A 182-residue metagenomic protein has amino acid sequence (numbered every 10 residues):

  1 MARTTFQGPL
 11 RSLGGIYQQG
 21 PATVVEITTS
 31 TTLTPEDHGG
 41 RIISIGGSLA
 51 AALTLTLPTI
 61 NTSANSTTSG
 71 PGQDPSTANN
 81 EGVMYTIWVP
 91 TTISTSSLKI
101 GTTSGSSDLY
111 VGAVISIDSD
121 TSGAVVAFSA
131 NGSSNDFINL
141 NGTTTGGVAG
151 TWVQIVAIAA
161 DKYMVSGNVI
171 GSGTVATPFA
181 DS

Functional and structural regions predicted by a protein language model:
M1, L55, L140-T144: Short aromatic-glycine motifs in intrinsically disordered, low-complexity regions
A2, V89, G147-T151: Residue-level signal for functionally critical sites in structured catalytic/ligand-binding pockets
R3-D120, A157, D161-S182: Exposed extracellular interaction/assembly regions and N-terminal maturation sites
A78-G82, T95-S96, T121-G123, A130-I158: Surface-exposed receptor/substrate recognition regions of extracellular proteins
